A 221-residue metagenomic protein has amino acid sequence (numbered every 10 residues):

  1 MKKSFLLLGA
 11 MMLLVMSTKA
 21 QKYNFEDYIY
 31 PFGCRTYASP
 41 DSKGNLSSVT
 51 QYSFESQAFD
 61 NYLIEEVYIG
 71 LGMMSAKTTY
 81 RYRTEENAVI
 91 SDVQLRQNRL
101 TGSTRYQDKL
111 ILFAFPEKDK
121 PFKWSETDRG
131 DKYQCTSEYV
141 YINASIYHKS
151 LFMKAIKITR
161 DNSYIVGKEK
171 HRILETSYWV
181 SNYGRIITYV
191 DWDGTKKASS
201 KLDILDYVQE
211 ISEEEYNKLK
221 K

Functional and structural regions predicted by a protein language model:
M1-F25: Bacterial Sec-dependent N-terminal signal peptides
Q21-K221: Conserved functional acidic sites
